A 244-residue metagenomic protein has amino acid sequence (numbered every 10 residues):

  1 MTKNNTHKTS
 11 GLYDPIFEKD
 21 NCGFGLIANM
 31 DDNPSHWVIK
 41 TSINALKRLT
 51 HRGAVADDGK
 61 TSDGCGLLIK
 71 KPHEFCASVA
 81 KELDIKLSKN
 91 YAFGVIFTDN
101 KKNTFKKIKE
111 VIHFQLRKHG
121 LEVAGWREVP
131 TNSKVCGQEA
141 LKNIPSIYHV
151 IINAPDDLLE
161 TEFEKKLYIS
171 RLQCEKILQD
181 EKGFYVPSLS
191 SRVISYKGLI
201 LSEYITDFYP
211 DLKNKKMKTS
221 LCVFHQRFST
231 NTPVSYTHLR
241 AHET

Functional and structural regions predicted by a protein language model:
M1-H7: Cysteine-centered metal-binding/redox modules
K3, Q226, V234: Anion-coordinating catalytic cores for phosphoryl-, nucleotidyl-, and glycosidic chemistry
H7-M30, V38, S42-H51: N-terminal-proximal low-complexity accessory segments that begin disordered and transition into the first
C22-G25, G53, V223, R240: Conserved structural-core and active-site-/substrate-pathway-adjacent residues in large, well-folded domains of enzymes
H36-V38, A80, I108, P233-Y236: Short acidic, glycine/serine/threonine-rich loops at helix termini
A56-D57, S62-S220, F224-R227: Extended, highly charged
T237-T244: Conserved small/polar residues in nucleotide/adenosyl-binding loops
